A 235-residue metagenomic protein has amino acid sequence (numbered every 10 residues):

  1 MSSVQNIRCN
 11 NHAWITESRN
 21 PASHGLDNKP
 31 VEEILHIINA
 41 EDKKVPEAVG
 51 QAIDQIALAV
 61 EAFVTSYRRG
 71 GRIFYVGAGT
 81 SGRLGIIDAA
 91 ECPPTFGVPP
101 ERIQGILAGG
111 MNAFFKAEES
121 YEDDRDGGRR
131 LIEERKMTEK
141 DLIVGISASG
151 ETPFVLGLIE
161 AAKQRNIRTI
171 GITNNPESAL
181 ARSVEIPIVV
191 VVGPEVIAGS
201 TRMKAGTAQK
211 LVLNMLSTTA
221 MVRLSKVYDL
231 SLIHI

Functional and structural regions predicted by a protein language model:
S2-A48: Cofactor-/ligand-binding subdomain signature composed of acidic, glycine-rich, tryptophan-containing flexible loops
E41-Q51, A117, L142-G145: Short, basic, glycine/proline-bearing loop/turn elements
A48, I56, K226-S231: Flexible, glycine/charged-enriched surface loops at secondary-structure junctions
Q51-T65: A short, well-structured juxtamembrane/interface segment
G71: Glycine-centered, small-residue-biased loops immediately flanking beta-strands in adenine/cofactor-binding cores
F74, A78-L211, A220-L224: Glycine-rich phosphate-binding loops that contact phosphosugars or nucleotide phosphates
H234-I235: Conserved small/polar residues in nucleotide/adenosyl-binding loops
